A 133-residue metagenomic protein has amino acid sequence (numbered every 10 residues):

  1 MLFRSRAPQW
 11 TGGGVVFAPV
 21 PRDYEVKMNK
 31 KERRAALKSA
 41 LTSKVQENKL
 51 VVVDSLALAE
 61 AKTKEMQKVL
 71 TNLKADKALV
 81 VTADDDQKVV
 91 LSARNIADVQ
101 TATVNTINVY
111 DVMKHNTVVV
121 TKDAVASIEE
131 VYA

Functional and structural regions predicted by a protein language model:
M1-L2: Short, small-residue-biased leader/transition segments that mark boundaries at the very start of proteins
W10-T11, V15-V16: Active-site metal-coordination/substrate-binding segment of hydrolases, especially metallo-dependent peptidases
A18-A133: Extended polybasic, low-complexity segments that bind anionic RNA or targeting/receptor surfaces
